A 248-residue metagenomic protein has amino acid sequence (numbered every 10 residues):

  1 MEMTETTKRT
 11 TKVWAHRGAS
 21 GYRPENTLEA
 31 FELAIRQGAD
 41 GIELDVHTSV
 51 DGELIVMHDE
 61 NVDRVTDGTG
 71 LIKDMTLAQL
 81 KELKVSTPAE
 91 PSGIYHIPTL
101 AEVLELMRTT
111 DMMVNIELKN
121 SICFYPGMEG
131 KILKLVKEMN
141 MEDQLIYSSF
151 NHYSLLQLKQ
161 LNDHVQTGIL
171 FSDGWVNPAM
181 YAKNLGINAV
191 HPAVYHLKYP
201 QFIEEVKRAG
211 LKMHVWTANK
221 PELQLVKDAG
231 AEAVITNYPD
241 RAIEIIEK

Functional and structural regions predicted by a protein language model:
M1-K248: Phosphate-group recognition and catalysis centered on beta-loop-alpha active-site segments
